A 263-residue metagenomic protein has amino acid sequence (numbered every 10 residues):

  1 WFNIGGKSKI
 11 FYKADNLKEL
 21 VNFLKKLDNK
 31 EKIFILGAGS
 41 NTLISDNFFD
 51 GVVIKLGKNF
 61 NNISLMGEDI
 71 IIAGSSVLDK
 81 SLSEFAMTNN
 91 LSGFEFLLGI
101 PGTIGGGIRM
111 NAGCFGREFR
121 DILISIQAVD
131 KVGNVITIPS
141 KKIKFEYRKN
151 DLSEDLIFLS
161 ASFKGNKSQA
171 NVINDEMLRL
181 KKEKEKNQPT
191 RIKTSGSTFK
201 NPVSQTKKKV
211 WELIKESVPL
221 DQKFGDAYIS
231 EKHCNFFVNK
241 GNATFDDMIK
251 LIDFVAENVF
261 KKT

Functional and structural regions predicted by a protein language model:
W1-I104: Anion-binding (especially nucleotide phosphate/pyrophosphate-binding) glycine-rich loop and adjoining beta-alpha core
F2-G5, D28, I35-L36, I44-N47 (+7 more regions): Solvent-exposed alpha-helices and their adjacent loops that cap or buttress functional pockets in soluble metabolic
G5, Y12-L17, L43-N61, R109-S140 (+1 more regions): Structural signature of FAD isoalloxazine-binding scaffolds in flavoprotein oxidoreductases
T42, V129-N258, K262: Phosphate/pyrophosphate- and phosphate-bearing ligand-binding catalytic cores of soluble enzymes
V77-K80, M110-A112, K141-E146: Short acidic (Asp/Glu) patches
A86, I104, I108-A112, Q127-D130 (+2 more regions): Short, well-ordered alpha-helical segments in soluble proteins
M87-I124, T194, K200: A gly/ser-rich beta-alpha-beta helix-loop segment of oxidoreductase catalytic cores
